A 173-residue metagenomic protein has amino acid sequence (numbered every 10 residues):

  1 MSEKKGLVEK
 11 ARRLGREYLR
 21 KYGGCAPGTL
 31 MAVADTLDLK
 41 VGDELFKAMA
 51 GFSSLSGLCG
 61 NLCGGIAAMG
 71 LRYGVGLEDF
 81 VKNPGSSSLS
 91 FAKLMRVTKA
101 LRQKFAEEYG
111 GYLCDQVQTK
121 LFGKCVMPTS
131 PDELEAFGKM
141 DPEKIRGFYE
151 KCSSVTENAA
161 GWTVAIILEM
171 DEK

Functional and structural regions predicted by a protein language model:
M1-Y18: Polybasic, low-complexity association/targeting segments
S2-K5, T29-A48, P131-L134: Acidic-glycine-rich active-site phosphate/pyrophosphate-binding loop
R16, A48-S56, L89-S90: Short secondary-structure capping micro-motifs at structural edges
Y22-G28, C59, C63, T156: Active-site nucleophilic cysteine motif
A26, M31-V33, M69, P84-K173: Amphipathic alpha-helical interface segments
T36-F46, R72-V97: Phosphate-handling active-site elements
S53-A67: Conserved phosphate/anionic-ligand binding catalytic regions in large, soluble enzymes, centered on
